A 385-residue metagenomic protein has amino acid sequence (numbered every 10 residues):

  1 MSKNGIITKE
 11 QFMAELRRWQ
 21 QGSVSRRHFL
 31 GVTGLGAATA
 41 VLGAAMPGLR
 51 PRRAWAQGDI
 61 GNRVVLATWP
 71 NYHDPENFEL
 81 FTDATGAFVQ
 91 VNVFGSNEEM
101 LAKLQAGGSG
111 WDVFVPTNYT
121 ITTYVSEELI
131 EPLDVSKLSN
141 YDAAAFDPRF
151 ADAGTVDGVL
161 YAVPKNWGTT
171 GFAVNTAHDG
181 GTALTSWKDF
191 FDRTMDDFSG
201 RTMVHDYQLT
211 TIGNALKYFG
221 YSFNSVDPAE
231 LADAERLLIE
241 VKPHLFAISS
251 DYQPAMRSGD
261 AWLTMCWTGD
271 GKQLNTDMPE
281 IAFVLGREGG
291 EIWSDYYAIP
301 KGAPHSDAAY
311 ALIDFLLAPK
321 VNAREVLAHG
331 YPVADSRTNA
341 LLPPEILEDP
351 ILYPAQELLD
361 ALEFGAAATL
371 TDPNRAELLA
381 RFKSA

Functional and structural regions predicted by a protein language model:
M1-H28, P51-R53: N-terminal secretory signal peptides
V24-A45: N-terminal export leaders
W55-T123: Early extracytoplasmic/lumenal segment of secretory-pathway proteins
S109-V113, E131-V135, N140-F172, G200-T202: A structural signal for short loop-to-beta-strand junctions that line the ligand-binding cleft of periplasmic/secreted
Y119-I130, A151, T155-T185, T210-F219 (+1 more regions): Periplasmic solute-binding protein
T122, M203-Y207, T211, A215 (+1 more regions): Ligand-binding pocket segment of bilobal, Venus flytrap-like solute-binding proteins
E131-D142, A162, P279-E291, P300-A303: Short beta-strand->loop
D295, P300-L359: Mature extracytoplasmic/periplasmic domains
